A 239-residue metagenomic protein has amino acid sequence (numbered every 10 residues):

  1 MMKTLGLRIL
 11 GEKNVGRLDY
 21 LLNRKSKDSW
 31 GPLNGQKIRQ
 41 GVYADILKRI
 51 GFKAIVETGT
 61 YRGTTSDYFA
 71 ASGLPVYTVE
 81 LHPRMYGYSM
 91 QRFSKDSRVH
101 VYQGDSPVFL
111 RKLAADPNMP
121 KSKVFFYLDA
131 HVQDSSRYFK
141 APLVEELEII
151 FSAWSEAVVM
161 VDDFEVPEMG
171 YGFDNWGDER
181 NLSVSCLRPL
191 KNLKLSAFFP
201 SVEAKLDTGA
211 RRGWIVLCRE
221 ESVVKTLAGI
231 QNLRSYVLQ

Functional and structural regions predicted by a protein language model:
M1-F125, H131-Q239: A short alpha-helical cap/connector motif
